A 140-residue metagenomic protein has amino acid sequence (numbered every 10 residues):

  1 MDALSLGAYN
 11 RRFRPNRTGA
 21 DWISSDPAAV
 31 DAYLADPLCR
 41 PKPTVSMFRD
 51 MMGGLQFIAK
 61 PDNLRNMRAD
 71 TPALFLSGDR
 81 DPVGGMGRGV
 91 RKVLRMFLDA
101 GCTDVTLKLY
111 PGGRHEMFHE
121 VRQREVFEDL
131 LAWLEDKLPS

Functional and structural regions predicted by a protein language model:
M1-L38: Alpha/beta-hydrolase-fold enzymes
T44-R65: Active-site nucleophile elbow and catalytic-triad environment of alpha/beta-hydrolase enzymes
I58, L98-S140: Catalytic active-site module of serine/aspartate enzymes centered on a nucleophile-bearing elbow/loop
L64-D70, D99-C102: Short, conserved loop/helix-junction motifs that constitute active-site signature segments in enzyme catalytic cores
F75-S77: Short beta-strand/loop motif that positions the catalytic acidic residue of the alpha/beta-hydrolase fold
D79-P82, G113-R114: Acidic beta-to-alpha connecting loop that harbors the catalytic carboxylate
P82-K92: Conserved alpha/beta-hydrolase "acid-adjacent" motif
